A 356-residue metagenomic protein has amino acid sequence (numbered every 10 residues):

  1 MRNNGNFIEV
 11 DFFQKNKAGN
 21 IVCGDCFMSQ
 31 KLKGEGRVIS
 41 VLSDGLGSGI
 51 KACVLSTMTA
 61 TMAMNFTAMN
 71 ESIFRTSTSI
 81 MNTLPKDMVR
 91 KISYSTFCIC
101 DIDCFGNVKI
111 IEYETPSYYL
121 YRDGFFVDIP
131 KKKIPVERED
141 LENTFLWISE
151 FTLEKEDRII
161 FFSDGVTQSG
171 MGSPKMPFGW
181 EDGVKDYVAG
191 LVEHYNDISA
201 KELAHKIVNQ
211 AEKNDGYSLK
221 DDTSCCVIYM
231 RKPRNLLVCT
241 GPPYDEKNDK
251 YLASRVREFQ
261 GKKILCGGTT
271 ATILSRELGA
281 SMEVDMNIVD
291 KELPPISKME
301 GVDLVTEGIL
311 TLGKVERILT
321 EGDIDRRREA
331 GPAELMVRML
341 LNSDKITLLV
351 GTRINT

Functional and structural regions predicted by a protein language model:
M1-C23: Regulatory cytosolic signal-relay segments
R2, C53-G124, L146, I198-I228: Catalytic core of PPM/PP2C metal-dependent serine/threonine phosphatase domains
N20-E35, K131-G172: Acidic loop->beta-strand submotif enriched in PP2C/PPM serine/threonine phosphatases
C26-M81, I160, G172-K185: Primarily the active-site beta-strand->alpha-helix module of PP2C/PPM metal-dependent phosphatases, and frequently
G36-S48, E112-Y113, F151-K175, I228 (+2 more regions): Conserved beta-strand-loop-short alpha-helix elements that form and flank the Mn2+/Mg2+-coordinating active site
N107, E258-K263: Short active-site oxyanion
Q168-S254, Q260-G261, A280-T356: C-terminal catalytic subdomain
T270-A280: Short active-site loop/helix that positions an aromatic residue
